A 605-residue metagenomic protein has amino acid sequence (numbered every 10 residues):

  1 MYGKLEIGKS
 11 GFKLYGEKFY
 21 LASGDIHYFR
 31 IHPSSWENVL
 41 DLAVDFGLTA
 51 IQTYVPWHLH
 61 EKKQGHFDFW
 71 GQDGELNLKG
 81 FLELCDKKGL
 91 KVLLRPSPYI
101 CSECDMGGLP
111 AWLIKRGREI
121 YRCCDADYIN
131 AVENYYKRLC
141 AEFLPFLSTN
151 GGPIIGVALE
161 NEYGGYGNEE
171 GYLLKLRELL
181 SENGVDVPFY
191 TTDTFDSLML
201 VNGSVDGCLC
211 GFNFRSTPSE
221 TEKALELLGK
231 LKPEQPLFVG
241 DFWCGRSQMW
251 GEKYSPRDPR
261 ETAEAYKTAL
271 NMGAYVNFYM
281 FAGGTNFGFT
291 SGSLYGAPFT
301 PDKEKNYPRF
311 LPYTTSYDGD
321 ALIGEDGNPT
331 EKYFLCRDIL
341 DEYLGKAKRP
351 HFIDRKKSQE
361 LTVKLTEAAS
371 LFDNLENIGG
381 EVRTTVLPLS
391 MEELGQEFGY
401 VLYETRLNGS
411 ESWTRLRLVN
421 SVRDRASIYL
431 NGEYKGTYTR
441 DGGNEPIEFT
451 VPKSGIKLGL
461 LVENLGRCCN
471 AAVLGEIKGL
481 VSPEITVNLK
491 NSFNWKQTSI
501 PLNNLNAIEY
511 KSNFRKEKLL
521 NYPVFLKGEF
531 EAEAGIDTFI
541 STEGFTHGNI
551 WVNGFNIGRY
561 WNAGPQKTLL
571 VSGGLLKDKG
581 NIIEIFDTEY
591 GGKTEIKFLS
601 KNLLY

Functional and structural regions predicted by a protein language model:
M1-A50, E83: N-terminal carbohydrate-binding accessory modules
W36-D105, R177-E182: Aromatic-lined substrate-binding rim segments of carbohydrate-active enzymes
G65-D73, S97-C123, L173-R177, G207-C210 (+2 more regions): Aromatic- and acidic-residue-enriched segments that line the glycan-binding/catalytic groove of carbohydrate-active
G74-L94, G117-I154: An active-site-proximal structural segment forming one wall of the substrate-binding cleft that immediately precedes
Y128-V205: Active-site neighborhood of glycoside hydrolase catalytic domains
R215-G324, N328, I339: Catalytic-core region of carbohydrate-active enzymes that cleave or remodel glycosidic bonds
F310, P329-K332, E393, E411-R415 (+2 more regions): A cross-kingdom feature marking solvent-exposed beta-strand/loop segments within repeated, beta-rich binding/scaffold
T414-L430, L458, F530-N553, Y560-W561 (+1 more regions): Aromatic-lined ligand-binding clefts that engage carbohydrates, nucleic acids, or primary amines
